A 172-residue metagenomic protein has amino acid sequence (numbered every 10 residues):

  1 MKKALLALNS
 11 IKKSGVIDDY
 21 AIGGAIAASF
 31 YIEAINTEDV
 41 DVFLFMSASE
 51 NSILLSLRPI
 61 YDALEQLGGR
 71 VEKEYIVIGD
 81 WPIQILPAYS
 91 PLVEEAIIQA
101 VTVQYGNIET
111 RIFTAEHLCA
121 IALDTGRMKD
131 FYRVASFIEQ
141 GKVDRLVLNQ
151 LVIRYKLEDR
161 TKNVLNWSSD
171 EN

Functional and structural regions predicted by a protein language model:
M1-N172: Compositionally biased terminal segments of proteins
